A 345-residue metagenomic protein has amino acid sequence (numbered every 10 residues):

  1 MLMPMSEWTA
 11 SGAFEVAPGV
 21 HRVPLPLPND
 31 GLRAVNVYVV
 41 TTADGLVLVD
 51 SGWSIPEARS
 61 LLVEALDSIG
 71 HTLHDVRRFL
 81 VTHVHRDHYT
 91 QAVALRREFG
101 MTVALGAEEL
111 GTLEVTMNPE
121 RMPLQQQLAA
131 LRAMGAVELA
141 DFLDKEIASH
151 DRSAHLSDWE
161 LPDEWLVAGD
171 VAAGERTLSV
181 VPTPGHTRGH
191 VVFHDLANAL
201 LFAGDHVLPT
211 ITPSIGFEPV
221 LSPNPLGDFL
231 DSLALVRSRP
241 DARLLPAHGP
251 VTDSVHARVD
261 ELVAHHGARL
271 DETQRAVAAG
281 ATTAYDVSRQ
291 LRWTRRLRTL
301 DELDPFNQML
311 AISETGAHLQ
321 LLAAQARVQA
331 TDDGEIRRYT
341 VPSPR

Functional and structural regions predicted by a protein language model:
M1-L2, S6-E7, R275-R345: C-terminal regulatory/interaction regions
S11-D75, F193-P209: Conserved beta-strand hairpin/beta-sheet module of binuclear metal-dependent hydrolase folds, prominently
G19, H248, T273, L322: Residue-level signal for inorganic ion chemistry
L46-V47, W53-P56, K145-E146, H150-E164 (+2 more regions): Metallo-beta-lactamase
S54-R59, D67-A172, A199: Active-site HxH/HxHxD metal-binding segment of metal-dependent hydrolases
T82-H88, G106, P184-H186, H190 (+2 more regions): Histidine-centered divalent metal-coordination motifs
R97, T183, A323: Short, contiguous alpha-helical
M101, H266, L270-Q274, I312: Short, leucine-enriched amphipathic alpha-helices that occur as contiguous helical runs
